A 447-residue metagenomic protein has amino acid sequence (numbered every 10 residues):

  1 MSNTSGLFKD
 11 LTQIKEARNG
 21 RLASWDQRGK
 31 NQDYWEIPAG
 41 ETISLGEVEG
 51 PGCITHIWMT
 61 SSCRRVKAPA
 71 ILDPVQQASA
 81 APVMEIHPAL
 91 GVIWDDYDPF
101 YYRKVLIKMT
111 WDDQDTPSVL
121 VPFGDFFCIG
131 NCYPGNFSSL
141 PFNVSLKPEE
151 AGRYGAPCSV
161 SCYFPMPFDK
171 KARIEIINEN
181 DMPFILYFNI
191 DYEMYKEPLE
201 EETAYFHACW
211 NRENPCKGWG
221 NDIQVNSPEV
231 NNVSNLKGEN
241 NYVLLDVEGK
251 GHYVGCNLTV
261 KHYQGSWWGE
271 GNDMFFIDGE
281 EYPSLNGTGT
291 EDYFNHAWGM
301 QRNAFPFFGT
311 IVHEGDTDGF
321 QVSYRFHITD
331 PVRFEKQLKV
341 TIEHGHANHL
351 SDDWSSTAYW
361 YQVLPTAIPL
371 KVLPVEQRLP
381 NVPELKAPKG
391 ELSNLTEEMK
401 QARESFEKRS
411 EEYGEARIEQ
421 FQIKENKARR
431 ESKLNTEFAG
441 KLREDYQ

Functional and structural regions predicted by a protein language model:
M1, Y446-Q447: Short, solvent-exposed mixed-charge patches
M1-Q401: Beta-strand-centric surfaces of beta-sandwich/beta-rich domains
G20-D26, K408, Q422, L434: Intrinsically disordered, low-complexity segments enriched in polar/charged small residues
L392-E425: Charged/polar low-complexity intrinsically disordered segments, enriched in acidic residues
E412-Y446: Extended amphipathic alpha-helical heptad-repeat regions
